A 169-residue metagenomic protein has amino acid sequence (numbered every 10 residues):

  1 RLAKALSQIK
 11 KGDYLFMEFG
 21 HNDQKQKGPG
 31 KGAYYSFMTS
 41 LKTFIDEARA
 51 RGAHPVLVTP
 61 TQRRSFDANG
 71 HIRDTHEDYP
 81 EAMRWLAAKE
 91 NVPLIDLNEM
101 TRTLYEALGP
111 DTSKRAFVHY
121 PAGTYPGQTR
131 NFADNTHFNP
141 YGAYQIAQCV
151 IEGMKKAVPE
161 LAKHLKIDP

Functional and structural regions predicted by a protein language model:
R1: A Trp-anchored, charged/polar loop motif used as the substrate-binding/catalytic surface of acyl/ester-handling
K4-Y144, Q148-I167: Alpha-helical cap/lid subdomain in secreted, periplasmic, or secretory-pathway luminal O-acyl-processing enzymes
